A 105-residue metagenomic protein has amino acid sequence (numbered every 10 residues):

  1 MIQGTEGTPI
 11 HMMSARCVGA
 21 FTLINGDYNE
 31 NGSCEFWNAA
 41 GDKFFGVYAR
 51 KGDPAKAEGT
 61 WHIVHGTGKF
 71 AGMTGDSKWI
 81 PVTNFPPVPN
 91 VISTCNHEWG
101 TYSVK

Functional and structural regions predicted by a protein language model:
M1-K105: Beta-strand-enriched cores of mature, soluble protein domains
